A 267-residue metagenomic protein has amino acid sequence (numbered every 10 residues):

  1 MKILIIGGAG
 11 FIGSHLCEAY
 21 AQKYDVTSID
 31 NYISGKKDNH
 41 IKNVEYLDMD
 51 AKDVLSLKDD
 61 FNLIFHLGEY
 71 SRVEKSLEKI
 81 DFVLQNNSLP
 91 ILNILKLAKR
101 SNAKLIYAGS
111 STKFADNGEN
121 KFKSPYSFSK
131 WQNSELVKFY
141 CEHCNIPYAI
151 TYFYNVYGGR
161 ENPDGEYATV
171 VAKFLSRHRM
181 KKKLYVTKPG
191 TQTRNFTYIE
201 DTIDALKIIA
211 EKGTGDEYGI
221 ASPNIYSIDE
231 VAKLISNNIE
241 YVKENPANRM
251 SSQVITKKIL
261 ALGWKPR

Functional and structural regions predicted by a protein language model:
M1-Y154: N-terminal Rossmann-like NAD(P)+-binding domain of SDR-like oxidoreductases, especially those catalyzing
G7, R179-R267: C-terminal substrate-binding subdomain of Rossmann-fold SDR/epimerase-dehydratase oxidoreductases
K52, E78, N86-L89, S124 (+6 more regions): Residue-level signal for the nucleotide or nucleotide-sugar donor/cofactor binding architecture
I91, V171-A172, I228, A232: A general structural signal for well-ordered alpha-helical segments in protein cores
I94, V137, F174, K258-L260: Structural element of the ATP-grasp superfamily
N117, G159-N162, D229, K258: Short beta-loop-alpha junction of Rossmann-like oxidoreductase domains
P125-S127, E135-R194, I199-D204, I208-A210 (+1 more regions): NAD(P)-dependent short-chain dehydrogenase/reductase
